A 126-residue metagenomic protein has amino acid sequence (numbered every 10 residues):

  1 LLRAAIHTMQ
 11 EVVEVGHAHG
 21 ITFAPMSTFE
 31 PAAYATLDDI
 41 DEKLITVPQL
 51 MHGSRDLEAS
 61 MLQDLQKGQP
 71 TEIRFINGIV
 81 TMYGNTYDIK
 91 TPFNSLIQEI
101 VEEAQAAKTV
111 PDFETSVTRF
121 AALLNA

Functional and structural regions predicted by a protein language model:
L2-A126: NAD(P)-dependent Rossmann-like dehydrogenase/reductase catalytic/cofactor-binding core
